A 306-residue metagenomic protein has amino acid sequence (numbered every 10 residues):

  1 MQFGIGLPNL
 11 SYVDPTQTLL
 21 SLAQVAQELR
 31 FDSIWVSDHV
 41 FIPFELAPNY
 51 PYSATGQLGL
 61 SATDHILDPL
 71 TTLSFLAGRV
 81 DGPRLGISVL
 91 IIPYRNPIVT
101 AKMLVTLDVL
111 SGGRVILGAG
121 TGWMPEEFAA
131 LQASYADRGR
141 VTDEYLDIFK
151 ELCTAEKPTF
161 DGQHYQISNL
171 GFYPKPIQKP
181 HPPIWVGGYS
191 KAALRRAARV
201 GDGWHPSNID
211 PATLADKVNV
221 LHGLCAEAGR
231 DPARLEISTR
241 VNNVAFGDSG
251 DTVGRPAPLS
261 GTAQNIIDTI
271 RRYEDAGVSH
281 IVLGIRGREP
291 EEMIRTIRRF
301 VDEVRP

Functional and structural regions predicted by a protein language model:
M1-P306: Active-site-adjacent structural elements that line small-molecule/cofactor binding pockets in enzymes
